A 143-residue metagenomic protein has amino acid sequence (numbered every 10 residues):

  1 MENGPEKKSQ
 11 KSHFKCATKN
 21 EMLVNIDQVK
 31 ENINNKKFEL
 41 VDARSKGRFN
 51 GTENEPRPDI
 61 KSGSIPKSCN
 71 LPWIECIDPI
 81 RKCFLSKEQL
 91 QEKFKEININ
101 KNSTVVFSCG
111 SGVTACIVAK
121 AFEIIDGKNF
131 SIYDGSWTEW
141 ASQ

Functional and structural regions predicted by a protein language model:
M1-Q143: Cytosolic catalytic domains that perform sulfur/thiol-centered chemistry
